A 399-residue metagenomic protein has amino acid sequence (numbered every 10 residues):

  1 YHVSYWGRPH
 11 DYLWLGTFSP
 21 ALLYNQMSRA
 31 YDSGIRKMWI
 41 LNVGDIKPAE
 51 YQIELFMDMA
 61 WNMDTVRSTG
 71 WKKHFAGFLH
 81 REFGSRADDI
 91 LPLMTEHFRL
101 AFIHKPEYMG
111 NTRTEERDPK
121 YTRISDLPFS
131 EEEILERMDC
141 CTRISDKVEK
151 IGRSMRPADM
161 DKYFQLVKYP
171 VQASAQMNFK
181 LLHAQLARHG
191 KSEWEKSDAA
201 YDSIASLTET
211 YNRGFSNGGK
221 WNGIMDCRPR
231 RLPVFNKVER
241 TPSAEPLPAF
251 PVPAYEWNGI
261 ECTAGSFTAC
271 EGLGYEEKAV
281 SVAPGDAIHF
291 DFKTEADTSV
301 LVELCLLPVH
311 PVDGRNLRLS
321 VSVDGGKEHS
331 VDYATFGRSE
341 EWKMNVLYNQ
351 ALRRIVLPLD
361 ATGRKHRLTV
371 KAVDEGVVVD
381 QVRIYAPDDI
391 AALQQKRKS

Functional and structural regions predicted by a protein language model:
Y1-G259, K365-H366: Substrate-binding groove of N-acetylhexosamine-processing glycoside hydrolases
W221-S399: Extracytoplasmic
